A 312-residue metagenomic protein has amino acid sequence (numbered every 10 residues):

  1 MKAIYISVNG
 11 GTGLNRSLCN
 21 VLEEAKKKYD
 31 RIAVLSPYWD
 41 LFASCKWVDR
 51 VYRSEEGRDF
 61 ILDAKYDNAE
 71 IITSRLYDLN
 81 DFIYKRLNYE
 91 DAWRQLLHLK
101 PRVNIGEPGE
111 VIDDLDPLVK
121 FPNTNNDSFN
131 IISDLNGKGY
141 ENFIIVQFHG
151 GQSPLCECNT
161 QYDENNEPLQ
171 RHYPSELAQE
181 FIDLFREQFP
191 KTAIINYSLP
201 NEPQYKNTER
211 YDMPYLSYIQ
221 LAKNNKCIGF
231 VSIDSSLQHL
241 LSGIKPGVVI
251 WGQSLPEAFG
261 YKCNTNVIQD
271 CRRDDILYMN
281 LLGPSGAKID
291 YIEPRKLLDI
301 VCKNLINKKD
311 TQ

Functional and structural regions predicted by a protein language model:
K2-R94, Q220, I228, L237-L240: Active-site and donor-binding regions of nucleotide-sugar-utilizing enzymes
A3-Y5, R31-A33, I145, A193-I195 (+1 more regions): A structural signal for isolated positions on well-ordered beta-strands in alpha/beta enzyme cores
T12, R16, T160-E257, V267: Donor-binding and catalytic core of enzymes assembling or modifying cell-surface/extracellular glycoconjugates
E24, L99, P108-N196, N304: Core catalytic architecture of nucleotide-activated donor-dependent transferases building glycoconjugates
W39-S44, P154-L155, P200-Y205, L255-F259: Short, charged/polar "capping" segments at the starts of alpha-helices and the immediately preceding loops
C45-D59, D63-E70, E202-P214, K245-V248 (+1 more regions): Active-site regions of enzymes building and remodeling cell-envelope glycoconjugates
L76-L87, S153-Y173, N207, L281-G286: Short, flexible/disordered intra-domain loops and linkers
L79-G137, K262-Q312: Leloir-type glycosyltransferase catalytic cores
